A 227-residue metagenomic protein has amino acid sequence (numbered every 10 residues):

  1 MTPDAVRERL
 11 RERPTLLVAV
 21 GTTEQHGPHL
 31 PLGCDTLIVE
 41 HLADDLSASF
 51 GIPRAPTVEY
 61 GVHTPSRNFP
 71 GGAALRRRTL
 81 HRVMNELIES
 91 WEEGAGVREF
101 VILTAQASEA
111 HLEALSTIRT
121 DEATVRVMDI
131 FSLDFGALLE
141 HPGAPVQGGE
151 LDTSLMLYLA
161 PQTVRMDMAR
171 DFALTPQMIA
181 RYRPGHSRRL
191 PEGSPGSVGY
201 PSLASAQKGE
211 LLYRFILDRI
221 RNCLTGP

Functional and structural regions predicted by a protein language model:
M1-V101, A105-P227: Extended, histidine- and acidic-residue-enriched regions that form the cofactor-binding/catalytic faces
